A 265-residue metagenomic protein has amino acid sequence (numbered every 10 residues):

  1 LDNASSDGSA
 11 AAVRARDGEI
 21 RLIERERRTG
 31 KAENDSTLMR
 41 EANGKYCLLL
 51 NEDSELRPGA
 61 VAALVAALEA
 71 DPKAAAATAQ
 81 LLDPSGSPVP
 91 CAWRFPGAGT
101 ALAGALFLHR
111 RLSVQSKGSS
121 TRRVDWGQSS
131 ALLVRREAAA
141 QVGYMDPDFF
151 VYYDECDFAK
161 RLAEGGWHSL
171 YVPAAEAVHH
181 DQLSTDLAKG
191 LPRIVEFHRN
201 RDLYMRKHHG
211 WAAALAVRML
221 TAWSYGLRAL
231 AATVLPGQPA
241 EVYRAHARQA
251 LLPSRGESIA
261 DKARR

Functional and structural regions predicted by a protein language model:
L1-R27: Acidic donor-binding segment of Leloir-type glycosyltransferases
E24-A42, A63: Glycine-rich, basic loop-to-helix element that forms the pyrophosphate-binding segment of sugar-nucleotide handling
C47: Short aromatic/hydrophobic "clamp" motif used to bind/position activated sugar donors
R57-P90: Conserved donor NDP-sugar-binding/catalytic core segment of glycosyltransferases
T100-A105, R110-E137, Q141, D186: A recurrent flexible, glycine/aromatic-enriched loop bordering the glycosyltransferase active site that acts as
D125-E176: A short, conserved alpha-helix in the catalytic core of glycosyltransferases
E164-R199: Nucleotide-sugar-dependent glycosyltransferase catalytic core
P192-N200, W211-R265: Non-catalytic, C-terminal membrane-associated alpha-helical segments of glycosyltransferases
